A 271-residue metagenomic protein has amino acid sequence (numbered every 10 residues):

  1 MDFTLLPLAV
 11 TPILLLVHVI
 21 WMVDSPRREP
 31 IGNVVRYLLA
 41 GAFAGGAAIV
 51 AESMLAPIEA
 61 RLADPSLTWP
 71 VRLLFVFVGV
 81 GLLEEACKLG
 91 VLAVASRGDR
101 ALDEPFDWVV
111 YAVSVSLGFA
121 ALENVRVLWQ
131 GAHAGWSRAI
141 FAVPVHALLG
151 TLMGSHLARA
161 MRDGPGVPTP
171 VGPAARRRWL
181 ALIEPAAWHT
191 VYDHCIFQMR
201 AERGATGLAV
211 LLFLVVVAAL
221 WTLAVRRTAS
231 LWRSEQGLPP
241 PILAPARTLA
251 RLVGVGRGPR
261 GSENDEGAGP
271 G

Functional and structural regions predicted by a protein language model:
M1-G271: Hydrophobic alpha-helical segments at protein termini of multi-pass membrane proteins
